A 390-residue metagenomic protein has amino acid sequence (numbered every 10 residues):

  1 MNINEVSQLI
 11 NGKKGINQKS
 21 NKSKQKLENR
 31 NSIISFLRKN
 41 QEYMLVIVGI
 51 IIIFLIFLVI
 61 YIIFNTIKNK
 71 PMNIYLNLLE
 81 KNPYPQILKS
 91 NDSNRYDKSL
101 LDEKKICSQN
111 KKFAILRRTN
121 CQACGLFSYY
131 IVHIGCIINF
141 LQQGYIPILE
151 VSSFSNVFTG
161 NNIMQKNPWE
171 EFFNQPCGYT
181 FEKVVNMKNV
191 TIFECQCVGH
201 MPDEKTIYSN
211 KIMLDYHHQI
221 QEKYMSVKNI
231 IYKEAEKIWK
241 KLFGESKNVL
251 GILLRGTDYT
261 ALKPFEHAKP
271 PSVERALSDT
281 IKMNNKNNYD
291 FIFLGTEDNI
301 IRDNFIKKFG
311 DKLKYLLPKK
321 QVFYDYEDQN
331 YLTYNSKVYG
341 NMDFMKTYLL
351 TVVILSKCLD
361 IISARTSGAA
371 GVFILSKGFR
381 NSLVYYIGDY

Functional and structural regions predicted by a protein language model:
M1-Q41: Short, low-complexity, Lys/Arg-enriched N-terminal segments of secretory-pathway carbohydrate enzymes
Q41-N65: Single-pass alpha-helical membrane anchors
F64-L78: Ser/Thr/Pro/Gly-rich low-complexity linker/stalk segments immediately outside membranes or between
Y75-F291, T296, R302: Secretory-pathway glycan-assembly enzymes, especially type II membrane glycosyltransferases that use nucleotide-sugar
R118-G125, K337-G340, L359-D360: A short glycine/serine-rich beta->alpha loop
I134, T347-D389: A donor-sugar binding/catalytic signature common to diverse glycosyltransferases and related nucleotide-sugar
L254-Y259, N284-G340: Catalytic donor nucleotide-activated moiety binding site of glycosyltransferases and closely related
Y326-K346, L350-V353, A364-S367: C-terminal structured domain segments
